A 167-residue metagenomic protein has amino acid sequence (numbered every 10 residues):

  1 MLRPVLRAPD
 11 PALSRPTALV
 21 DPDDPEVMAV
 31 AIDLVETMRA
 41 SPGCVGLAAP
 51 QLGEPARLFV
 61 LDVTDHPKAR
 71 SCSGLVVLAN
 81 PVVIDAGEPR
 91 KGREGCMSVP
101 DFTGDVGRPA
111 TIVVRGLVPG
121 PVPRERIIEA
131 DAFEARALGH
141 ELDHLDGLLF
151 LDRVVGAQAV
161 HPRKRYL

Functional and structural regions predicted by a protein language model:
M1-L167: Positively charged
